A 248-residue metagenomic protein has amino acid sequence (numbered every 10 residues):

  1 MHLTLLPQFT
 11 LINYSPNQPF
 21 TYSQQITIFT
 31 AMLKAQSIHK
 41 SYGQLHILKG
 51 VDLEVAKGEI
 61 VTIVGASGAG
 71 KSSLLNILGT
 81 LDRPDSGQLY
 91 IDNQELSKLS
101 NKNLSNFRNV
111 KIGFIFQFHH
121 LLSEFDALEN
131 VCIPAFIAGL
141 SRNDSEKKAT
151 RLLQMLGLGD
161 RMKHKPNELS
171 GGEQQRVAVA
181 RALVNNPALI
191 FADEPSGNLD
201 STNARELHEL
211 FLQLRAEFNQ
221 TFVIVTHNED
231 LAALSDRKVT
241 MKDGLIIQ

Functional and structural regions predicted by a protein language model:
L11-Y14, T21-H39, I247-Q248: ABC-family P-loop ATPase nucleotide-binding domain
L33-M241: ABC family nucleotide-binding domain
